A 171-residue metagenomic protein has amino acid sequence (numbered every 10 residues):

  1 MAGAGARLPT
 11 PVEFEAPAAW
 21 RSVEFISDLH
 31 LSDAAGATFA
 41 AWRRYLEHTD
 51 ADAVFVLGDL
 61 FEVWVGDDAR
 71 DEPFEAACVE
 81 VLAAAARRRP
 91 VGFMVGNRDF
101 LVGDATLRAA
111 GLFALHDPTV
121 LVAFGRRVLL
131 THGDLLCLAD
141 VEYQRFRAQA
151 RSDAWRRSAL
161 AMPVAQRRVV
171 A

Functional and structural regions predicted by a protein language model:
M1-R7: Compositionally biased, low-complexity flexible segments
R7-P9, E15, A161: Selective for proline/serine-rich intrinsically disordered segments in cytosolic/nuclear regulatory regions
T10, A16-I26, L31-A123: Core catalytic region of metal-dependent phosphoesterases/phosphodiesterases, especially metallo-beta-lactamase-like
F25, R127-T131, C137-L138: Short hydrophobic-aromatic micro-motifs
V122, V128, W155: Acidic, His- and aromatic-enriched active-site or binding-groove loops in soluble protein domains that engage sugars
G133-A171: Active-site-proximal loop/helix segment associated with metal-binding centers of metalloenzymes
